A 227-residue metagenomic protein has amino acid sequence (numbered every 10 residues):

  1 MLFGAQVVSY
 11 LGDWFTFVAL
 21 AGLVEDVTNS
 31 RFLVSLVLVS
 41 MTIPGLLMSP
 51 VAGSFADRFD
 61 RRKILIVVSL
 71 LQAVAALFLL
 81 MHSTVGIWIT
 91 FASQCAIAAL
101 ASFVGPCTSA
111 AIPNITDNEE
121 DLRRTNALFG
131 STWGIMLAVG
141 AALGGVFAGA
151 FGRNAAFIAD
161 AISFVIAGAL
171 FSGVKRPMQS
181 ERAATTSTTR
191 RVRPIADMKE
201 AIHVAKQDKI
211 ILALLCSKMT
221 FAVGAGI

Functional and structural regions predicted by a protein language model:
M1-I227: Alpha-helical transmembrane-bundle signature of multi-pass membrane transport and export proteins
